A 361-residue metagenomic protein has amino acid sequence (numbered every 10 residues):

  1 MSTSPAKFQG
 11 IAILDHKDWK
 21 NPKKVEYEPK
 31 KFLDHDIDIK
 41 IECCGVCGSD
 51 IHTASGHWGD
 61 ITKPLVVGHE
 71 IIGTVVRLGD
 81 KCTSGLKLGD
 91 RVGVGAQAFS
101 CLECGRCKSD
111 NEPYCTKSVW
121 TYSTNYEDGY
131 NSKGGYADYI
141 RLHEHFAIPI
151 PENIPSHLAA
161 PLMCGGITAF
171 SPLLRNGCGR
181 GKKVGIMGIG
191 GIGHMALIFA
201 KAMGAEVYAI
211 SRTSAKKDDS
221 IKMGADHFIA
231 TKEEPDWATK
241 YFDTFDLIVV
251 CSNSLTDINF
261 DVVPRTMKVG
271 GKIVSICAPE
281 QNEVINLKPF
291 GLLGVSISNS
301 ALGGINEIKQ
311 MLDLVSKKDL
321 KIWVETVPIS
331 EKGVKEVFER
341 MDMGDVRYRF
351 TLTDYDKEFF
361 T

Functional and structural regions predicted by a protein language model:
S2-A6, D261-V262, I305-T361: C-terminal hydrophobic helical "lid"/dimerization subdomain of Rossmann-like NAD(P)H-dependent oxidoreductases
E28-C44, H57-K108, P149-I154: Glycine-rich beta-strand-centered segment in the early N-terminal region that forms part of a ligand/cofactor-binding
G93, I248-V249, V274: N-terminal Rossmann-like NAD(P) cofactor-binding module of classical short-chain dehydrogenase/reductase
S100-M187: NAD(P)H dinucleotide-binding glycine-rich loop of Rossmann-like/cofactor-binding domains, especially the beta1-alpha1
R180-I189, K201-D261: Adenosine-nucleotide cofactor-binding segment
G193-H194: N-terminal Rossmann-fold NAD(P) dinucleotide-binding loop
T266-V269: Helix-to-beta-strand junctions that scaffold the AdoMet/dcAdoMet cofactor pocket in Class I SAM-dependent enzymes
K272-V274, I285-T326: Rossmann-fold dehydrogenase core element
